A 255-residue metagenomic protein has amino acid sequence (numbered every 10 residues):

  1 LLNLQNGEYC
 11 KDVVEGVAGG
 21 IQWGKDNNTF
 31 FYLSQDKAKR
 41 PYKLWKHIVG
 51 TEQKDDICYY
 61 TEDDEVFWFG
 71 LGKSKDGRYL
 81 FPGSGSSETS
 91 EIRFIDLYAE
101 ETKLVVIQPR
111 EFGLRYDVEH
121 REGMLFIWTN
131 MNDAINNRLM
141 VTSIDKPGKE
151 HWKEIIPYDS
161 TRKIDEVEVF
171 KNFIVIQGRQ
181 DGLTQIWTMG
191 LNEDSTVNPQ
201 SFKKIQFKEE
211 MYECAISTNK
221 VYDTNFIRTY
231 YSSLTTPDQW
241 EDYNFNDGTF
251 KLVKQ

Functional and structural regions predicted by a protein language model:
L1-Q255: Peripheral, non-catalytic segments that deliver or gate enzyme domains
